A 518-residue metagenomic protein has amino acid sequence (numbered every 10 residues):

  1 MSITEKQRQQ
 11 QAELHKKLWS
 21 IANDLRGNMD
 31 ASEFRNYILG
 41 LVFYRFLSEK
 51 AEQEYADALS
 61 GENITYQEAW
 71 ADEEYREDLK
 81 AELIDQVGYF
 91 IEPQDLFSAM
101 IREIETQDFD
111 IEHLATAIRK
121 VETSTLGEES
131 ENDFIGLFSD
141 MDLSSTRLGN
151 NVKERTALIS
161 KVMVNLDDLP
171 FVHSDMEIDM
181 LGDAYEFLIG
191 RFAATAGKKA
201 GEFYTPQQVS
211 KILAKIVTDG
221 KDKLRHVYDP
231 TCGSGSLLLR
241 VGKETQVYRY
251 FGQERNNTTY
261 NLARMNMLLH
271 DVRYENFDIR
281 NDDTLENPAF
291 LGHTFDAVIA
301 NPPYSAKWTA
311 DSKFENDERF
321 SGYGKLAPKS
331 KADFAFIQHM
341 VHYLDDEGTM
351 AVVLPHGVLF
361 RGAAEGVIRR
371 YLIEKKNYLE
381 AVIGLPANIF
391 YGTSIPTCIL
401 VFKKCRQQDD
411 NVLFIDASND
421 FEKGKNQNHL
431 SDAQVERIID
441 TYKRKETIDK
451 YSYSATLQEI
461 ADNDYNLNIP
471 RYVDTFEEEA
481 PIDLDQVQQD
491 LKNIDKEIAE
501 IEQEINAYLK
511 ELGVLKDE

Functional and structural regions predicted by a protein language model:
M1-I212, I216-V217, E275-T284, A289 (+3 more regions): Non-catalytic, mostly N-terminal accessory regions of nucleic-acid modification and defense proteins
K17, D24, E33-F46, P328-F402: Conserved Class I SAM-dependent methyltransferase catalytic core
N28, T309-K331, H356-A364, L385-G392 (+2 more regions): Short, contiguous acidic/charged loop-to-helix segments that flank catalytic cores in large enzymes
Y44, N257, L285-E286, P303-A306 (+4 more regions): Conserved nucleotide-binding/hydrolysis micro-motifs of P-loop NTPases
V152, S174, G252-N256, A297 (+7 more regions): Hydrophobic alpha-helical scaffolding
K199-A300, S305-Y323, F334-A335, L354-G357 (+1 more regions): Conserved S-adenosyl-L-methionine
G220, F290-L291, Y343-L344, G392-T393 (+1 more regions): Conserved catalytic network of the ASCE P-loop NTPase/AAA+ motor domain
I399, K403-I438: Conserved P-loop NTPase
